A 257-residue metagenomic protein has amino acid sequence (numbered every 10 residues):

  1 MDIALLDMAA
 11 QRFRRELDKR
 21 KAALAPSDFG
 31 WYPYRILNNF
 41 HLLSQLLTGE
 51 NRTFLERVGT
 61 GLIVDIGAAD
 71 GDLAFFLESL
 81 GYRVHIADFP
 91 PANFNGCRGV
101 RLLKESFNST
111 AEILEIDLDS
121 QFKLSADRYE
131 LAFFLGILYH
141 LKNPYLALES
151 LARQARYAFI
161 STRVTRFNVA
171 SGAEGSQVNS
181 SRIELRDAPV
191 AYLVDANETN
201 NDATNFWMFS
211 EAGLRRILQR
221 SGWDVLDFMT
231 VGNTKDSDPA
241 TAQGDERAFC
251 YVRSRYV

Functional and structural regions predicted by a protein language model:
M1-R128, G175-S176, S181-R182, M229 (+2 more regions): Conserved N-terminal segment of class I S-adenosyl-L-methionine
G67, F94, L141, W207-M208: Short alpha-helix boundary/capping motifs
F133-F134, K142-Y256: S-adenosyl-L-methionine-dependent methyltransferase catalytic module, highlighting the catalytic core
